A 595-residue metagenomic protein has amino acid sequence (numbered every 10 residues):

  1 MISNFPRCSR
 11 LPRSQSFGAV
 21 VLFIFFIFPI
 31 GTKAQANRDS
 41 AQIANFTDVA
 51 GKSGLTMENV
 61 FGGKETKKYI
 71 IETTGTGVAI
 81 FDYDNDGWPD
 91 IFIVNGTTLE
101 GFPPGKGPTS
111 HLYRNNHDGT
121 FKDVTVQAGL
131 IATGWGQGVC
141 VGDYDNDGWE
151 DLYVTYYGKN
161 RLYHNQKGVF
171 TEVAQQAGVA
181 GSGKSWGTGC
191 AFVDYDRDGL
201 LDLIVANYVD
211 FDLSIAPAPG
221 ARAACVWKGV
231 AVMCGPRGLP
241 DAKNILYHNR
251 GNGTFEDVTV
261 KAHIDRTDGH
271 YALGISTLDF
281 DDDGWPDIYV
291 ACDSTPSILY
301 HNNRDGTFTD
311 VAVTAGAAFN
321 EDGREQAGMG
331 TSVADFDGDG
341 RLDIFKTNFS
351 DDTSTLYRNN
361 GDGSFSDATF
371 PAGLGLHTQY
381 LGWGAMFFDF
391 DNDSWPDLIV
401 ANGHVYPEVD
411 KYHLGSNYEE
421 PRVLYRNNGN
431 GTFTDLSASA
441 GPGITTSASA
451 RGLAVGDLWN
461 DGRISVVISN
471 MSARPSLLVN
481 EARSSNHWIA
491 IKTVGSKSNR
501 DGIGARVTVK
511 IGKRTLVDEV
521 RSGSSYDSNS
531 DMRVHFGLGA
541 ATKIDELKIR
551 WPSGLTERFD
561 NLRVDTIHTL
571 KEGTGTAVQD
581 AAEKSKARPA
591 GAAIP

Functional and structural regions predicted by a protein language model:
G18-P29: Bacterial N-terminal signal peptides
Q35-R38, Q42-N45, S53, G63 (+3 more regions): Gly/Ser/Thr/Pro-enriched helix-cap/hinge segments flanking short amphipathic alpha-helices
F46-D48, T120-L130, G168-A180, G253-D265 (+3 more regions): Blade-edge beta-strand/turn elements of extracellular beta-propeller and related beta-sheet repeat scaffolds
L55-G77, A128-C140, V179-A191, L239-P240 (+7 more regions): Repeat-based blade/solenoid architectures
G75-N85, R114, W135-E150, H164 (+12 more regions): Beta-propeller blade termini
W88-N95, D147-Y156, L203-N207, D283 (+6 more regions): Hydrophobic beta-strand segments that make up the repeating blades of beta-propeller and related beta-repeat
V94-P108, N207-L239, A401-Y418: Short, conserved, GDST-rich strand-edge loop motifs in beta-rich repeat architectures
S110-N115, K243-R250, H301, Y357-R358 (+1 more regions): Beta-propeller blade signature
